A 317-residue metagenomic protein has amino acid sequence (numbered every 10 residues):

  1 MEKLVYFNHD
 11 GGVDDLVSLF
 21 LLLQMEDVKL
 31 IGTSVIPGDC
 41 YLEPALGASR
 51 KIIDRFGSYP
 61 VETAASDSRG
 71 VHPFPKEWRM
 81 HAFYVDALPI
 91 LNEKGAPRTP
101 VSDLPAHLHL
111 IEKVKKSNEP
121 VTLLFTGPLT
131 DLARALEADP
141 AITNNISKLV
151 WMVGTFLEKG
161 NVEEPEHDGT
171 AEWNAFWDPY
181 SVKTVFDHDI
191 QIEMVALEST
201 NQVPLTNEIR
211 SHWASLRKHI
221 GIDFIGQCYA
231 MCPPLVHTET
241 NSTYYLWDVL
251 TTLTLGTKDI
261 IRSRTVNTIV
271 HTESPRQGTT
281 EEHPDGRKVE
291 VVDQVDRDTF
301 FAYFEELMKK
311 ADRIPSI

Functional and structural regions predicted by a protein language model:
M1-E2, S18-L30, W173-F176, Y180 (+2 more regions): Conformational coupling and interaction surfaces
E2-K3, L46-K116, S274, H283-V295 (+2 more regions): Metal-dependent C-N hydrolase catalytic cores
E2-K51, A96-M194, T200, N207: Active-site histidine-anchored catalytic micro-motif
F7-L16, S68-K76, E93-R98, I142-L149 (+2 more regions): Phosphate-binding glycine-rich loops and adjacent basic patches that engage nucleotide phosphates, nucleic-acid
G38, S66-R69, F83-Y84, G154 (+2 more regions): Glycine-centered flexibility motif
D39, R69, L129, A141 (+2 more regions): Residues that cap or initiate secondary-structure elements
E77-F83, E163-D168, S211: Short, surface-exposed amphipathic charged segments that create phosphate/polyanion-binding patches used for binding
